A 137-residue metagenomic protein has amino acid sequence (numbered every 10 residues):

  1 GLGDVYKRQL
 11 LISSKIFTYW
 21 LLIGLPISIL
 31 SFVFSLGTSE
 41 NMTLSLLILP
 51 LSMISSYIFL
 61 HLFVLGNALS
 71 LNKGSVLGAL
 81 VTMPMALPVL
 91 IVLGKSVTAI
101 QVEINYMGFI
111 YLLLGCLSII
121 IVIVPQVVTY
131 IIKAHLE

Functional and structural regions predicted by a protein language model:
G1-Y6: Short, small-residue-biased leader/transition segments that mark boundaries at the very start of proteins
L10-S35: Selective transmembrane-helix segments that form parts of the transport pathway or gating/packing helices in multipass
L22, P26, L30, S55 (+5 more regions): Alpha-helical transmembrane segments of multipass membrane proteins
I27-S56: Secretory targeting signals
M42, M53-M83, L136-E137: A structural motif at transmembrane helix-loop-helix junctions in multipass membrane proteins
G66-I104, G108-L112, S118: Transmembrane helix segments
I120-E137: Junction motif at the cytosolic side of a transmembrane helix
